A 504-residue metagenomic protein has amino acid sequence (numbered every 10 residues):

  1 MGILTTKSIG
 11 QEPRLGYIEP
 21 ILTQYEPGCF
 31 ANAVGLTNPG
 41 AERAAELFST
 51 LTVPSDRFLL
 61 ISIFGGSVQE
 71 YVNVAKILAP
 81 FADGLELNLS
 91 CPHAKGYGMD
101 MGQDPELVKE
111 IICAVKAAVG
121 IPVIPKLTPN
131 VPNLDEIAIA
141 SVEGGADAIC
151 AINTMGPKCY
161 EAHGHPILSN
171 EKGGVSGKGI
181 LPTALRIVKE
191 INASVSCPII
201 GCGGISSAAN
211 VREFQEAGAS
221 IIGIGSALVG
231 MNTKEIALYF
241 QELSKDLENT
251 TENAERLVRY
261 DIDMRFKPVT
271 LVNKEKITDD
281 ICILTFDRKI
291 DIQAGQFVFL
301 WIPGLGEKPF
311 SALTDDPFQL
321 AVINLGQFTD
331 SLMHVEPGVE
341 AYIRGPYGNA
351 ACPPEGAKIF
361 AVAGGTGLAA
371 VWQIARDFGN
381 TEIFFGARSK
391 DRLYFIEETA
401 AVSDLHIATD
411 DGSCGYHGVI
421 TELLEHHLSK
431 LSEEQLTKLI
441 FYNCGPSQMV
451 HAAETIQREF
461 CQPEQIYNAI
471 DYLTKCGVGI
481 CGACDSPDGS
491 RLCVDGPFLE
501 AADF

Functional and structural regions predicted by a protein language model:
M1-L59, G65-G66, Y239: N-terminal capping/small domains of soluble enzymes
T6-Q11, L89-K95, A148-K158, G204-I205 (+1 more regions): Glycine-rich phosphate-binding active-site loops on the catalytic face of alpha/beta enzymes
G16-G28, Y160-G173, Q215-E216, S220-I221 (+2 more regions): C-terminal helical cap(s) of enzyme catalytic domains, especially alpha/beta-barrels
F30-A33, N38, P92-E106, I137-C197 (+2 more regions): Glycine/Thr-rich beta-alpha phosphate-binding loop at enzyme active sites
Q69-A79, V131-G144, N192-V195, I205-I222 (+1 more regions): Catalytic cores of alpha/beta
D263-Y342: Ferredoxin-reductase
Q327-T474: FNR/FR-type flavoprotein reductase catalytic core
Q448-T455, E459-F460, Y467, G482-F504: Iron-sulfur (Fe-S) cluster-binding segments and ferredoxin-like electron-carrier domains, especially [2Fe-2S]
